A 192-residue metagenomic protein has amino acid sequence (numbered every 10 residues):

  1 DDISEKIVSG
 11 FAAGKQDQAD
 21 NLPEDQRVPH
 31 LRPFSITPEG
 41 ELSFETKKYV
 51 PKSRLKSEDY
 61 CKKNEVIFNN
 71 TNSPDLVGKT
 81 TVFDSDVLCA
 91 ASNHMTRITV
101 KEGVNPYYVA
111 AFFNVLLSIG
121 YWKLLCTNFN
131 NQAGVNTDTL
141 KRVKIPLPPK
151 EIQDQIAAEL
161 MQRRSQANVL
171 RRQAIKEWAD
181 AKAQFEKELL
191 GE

Functional and structural regions predicted by a protein language model:
D1-A19, F34-E65: Sequence-specific dsDNA recognition surfaces
D1-Q16, R142, P146-E192: Non-catalytic DNA-recognition/assembly elements of restriction-modification systems
R32, K56-N114: A short beta-sheet element
V82-F83, L125-F129: Short amphipathic beta-strand starts and helix->beta connectors
L88-T96, T127-E151: A short glycine-rich beta-alpha junction/loop motif
G103-V104, L117, E151, S165: A generic structural signal for alpha-helix starts
A111-F112, L124-C126: Short, positively charged
